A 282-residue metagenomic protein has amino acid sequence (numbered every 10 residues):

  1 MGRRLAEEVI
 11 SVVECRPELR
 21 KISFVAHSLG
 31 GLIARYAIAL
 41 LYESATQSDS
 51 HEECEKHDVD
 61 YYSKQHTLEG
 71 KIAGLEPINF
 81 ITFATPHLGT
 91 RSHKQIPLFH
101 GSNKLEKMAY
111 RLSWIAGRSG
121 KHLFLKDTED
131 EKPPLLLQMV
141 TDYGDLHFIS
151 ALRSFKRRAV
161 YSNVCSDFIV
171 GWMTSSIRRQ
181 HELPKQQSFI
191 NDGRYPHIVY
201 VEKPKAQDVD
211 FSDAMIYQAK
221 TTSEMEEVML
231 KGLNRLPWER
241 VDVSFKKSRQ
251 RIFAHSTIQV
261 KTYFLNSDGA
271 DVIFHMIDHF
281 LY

Functional and structural regions predicted by a protein language model:
G2-P133, G144, K156, D167: Serine-dependent carboxylesterase/thioesterase catalytic core of lipase-like alpha/beta-hydrolase/SGNH enzymes
C54-Y62, L68, H100-Y282: Extended, polar/charged low-complexity intrinsically disordered and coiled-coil segments in eukaryotic
